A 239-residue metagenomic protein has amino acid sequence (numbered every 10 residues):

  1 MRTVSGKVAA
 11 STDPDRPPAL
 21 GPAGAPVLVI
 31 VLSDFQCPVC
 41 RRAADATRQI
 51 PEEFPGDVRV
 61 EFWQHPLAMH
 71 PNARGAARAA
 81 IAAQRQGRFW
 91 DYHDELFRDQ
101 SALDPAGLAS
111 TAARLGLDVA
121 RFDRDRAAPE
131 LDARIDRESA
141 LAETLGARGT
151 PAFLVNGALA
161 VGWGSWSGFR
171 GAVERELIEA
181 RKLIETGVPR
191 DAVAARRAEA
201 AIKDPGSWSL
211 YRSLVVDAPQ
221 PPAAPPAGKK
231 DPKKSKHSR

Functional and structural regions predicted by a protein language model:
M1-D13: Short coil-to-helix leader/linker segments, especially the first N-terminal amphipathic alpha-helix with its helix
A10-V27, E52: A short beta-strand-turn-helix
A23-C37, V60: Short active-site neighborhood of thiol/selenol oxidoreductases, capturing the structured segment around
G24-P26, P55-D57, W63, R148-T150: Extracytoplasmic
S33, V39-F54: Typically the conserved alpha-helix immediately C-terminal to a functionally engaged Cys/Sec in thioredoxin-like
F35-P38, P66-H70, R98-A102, A128-L131 (+2 more regions): Solvent-exposed loop/turn segments at secondary-structure junctions within structured extracellular/periplasmic domains
Q49, S110-R239: C-terminal cap of thioredoxin/glutaredoxin-like
P51-A112: Structural microenvironment flanking redox-active thiols in thiol-disulfide oxidoreductases
